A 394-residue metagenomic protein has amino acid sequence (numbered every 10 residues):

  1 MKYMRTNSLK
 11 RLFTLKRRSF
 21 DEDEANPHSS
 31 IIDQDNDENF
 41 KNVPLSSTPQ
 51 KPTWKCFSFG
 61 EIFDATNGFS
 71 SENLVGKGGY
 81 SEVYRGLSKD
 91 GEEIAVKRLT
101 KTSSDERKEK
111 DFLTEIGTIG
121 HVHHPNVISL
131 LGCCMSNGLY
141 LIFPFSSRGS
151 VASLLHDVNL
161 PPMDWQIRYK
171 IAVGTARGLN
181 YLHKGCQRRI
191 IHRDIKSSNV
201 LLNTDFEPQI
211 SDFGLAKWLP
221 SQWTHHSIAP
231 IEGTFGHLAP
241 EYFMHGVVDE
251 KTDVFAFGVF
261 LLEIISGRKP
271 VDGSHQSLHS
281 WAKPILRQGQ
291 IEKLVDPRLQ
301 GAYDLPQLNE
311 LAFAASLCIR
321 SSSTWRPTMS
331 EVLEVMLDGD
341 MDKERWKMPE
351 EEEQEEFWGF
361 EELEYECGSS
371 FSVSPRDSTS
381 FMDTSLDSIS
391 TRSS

Functional and structural regions predicted by a protein language model:
M1-P52, D304-E310, S321-S322, P327-S394: Intrinsically disordered, low-complexity cytosolic regulatory tails and linkers adjacent to catalytic/signaling modules
E72-V83: Protein kinase glycine-rich loop
E82-S103: Glycine-rich ATP phosphate-binding loop
F112-G117: Regulatory alphaC helix of protein kinase catalytic domains
S129-L139, S147-R148: Short beta-strand micro-motifs within the conserved protein kinase catalytic domain, predominantly in the N-lobe
D253: Conserved catalytic-loop aspartate of Hanks-type protein kinases
